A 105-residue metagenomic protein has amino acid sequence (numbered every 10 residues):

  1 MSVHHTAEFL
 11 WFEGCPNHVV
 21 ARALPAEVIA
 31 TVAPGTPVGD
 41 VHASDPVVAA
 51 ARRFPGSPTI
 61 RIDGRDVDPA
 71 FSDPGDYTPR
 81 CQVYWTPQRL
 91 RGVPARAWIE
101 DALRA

Functional and structural regions predicted by a protein language model:
M1-S2, V48, S72-D73: Extended interaction regions within the primary functional domain
S2-V32: Local sequence-structure signature of Cys/Sec-based thiol-disulfide redox active-site neighborhoods
P16-N17, V48, R91: Glycine-/small-residue-rich active-site loops that bind phosphorylated ligands and cofactors
A26, P46, S57: Short glycine-/small-residue-rich flexible loop motifs, especially phosphate/cofactor-binding loops
G35-V47: Thiol-based oxidoreductase modules, predominantly thioredoxin-like and allied folds used for disulfide exchange
V47-R53: Acidic pyrophosphate-coordinating catalytic loop
R53-R61, D76-T78: Structural micro-motif
R65-A105: Non-catalytic, surface beta->alpha helical segment in thiol-disulfide oxidoreductase systems
